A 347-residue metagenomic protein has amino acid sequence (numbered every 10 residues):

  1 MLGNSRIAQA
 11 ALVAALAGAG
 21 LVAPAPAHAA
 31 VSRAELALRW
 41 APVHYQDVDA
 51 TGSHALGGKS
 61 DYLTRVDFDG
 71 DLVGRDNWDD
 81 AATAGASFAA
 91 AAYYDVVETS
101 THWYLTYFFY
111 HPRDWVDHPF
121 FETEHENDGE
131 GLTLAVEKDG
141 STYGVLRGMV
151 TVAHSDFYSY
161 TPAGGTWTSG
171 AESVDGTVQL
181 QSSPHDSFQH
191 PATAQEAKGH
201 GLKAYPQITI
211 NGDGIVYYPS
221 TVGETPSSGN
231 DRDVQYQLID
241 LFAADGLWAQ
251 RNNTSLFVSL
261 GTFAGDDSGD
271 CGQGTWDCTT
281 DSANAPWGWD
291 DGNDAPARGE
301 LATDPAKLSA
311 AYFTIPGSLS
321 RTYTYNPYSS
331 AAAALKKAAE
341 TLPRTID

Functional and structural regions predicted by a protein language model:
M1-A29: Secretory targeting and sorting signals
A30-G131, G140-D347: A domain-level signal for the mature, folded cores of soluble proteins
L134: Short, positively charged
